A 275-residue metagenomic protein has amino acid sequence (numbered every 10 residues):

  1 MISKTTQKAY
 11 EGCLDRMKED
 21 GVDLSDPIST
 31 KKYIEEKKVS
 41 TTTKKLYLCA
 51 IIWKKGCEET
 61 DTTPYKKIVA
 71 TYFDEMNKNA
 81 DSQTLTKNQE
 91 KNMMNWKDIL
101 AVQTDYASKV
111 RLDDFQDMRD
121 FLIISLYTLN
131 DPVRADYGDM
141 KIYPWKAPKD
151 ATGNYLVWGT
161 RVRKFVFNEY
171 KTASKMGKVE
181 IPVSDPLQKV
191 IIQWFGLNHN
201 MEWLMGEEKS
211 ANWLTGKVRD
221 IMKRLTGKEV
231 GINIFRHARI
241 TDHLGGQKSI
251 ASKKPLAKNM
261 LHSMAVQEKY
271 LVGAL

Functional and structural regions predicted by a protein language model:
M1-F73, V183, N233-H237: Non-catalytic DNA-binding core/recognition domains of DNA-processing enzymes
Y10-C13, Y47, K54, K141 (+4 more regions): Residues in the recognition helix of alpha-helical DNA-binding motifs
T62-K109: Flexible interdomain linker/hinge and immediately adjacent N-terminus of the catalytic tyrosine-recombinase domain
W96-D136: Basic, Lys/Arg- and aromatic-enriched nucleic-acid-binding interface segment
D117, L126-D150, G246-I250, M260-H262: A short, glycine-centered helix-capping/turn motif at helix boundaries that positions DNA-contacting or catalytic
M140-D185: Conserved tyrosine-mediated DNA breakage-rejoining catalytic core shared by Y-recombinases
E180-F235, R239, L244: Active-site/catalytic core of tyrosine-dependent DNA strand-transfer enzymes
I234-S263: C-terminal catalytic core of tyrosine-transesterase DNA break-rejoin enzymes
